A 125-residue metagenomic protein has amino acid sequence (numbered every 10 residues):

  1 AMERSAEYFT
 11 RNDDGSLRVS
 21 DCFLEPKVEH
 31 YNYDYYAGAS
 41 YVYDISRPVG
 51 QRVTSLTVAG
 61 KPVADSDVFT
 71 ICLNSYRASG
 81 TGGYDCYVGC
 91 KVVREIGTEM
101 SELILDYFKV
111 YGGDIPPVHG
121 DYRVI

Functional and structural regions predicted by a protein language model:
A1-I125: Feature captures C-terminal
